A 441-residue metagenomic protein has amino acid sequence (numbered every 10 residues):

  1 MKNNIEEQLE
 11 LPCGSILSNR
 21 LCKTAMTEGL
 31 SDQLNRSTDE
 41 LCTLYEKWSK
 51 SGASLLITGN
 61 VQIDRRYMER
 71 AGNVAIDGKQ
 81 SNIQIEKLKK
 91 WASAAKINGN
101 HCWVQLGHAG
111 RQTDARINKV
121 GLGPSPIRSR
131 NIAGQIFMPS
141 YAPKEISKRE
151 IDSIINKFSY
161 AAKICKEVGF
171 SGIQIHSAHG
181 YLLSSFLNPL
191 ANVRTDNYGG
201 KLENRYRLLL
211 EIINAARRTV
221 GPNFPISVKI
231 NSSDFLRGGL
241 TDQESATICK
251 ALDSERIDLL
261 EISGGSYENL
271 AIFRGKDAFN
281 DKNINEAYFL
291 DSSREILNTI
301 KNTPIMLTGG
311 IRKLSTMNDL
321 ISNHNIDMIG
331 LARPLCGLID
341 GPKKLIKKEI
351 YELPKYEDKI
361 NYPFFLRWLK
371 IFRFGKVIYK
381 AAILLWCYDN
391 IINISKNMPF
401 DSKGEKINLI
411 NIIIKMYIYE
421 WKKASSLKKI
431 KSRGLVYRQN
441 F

Functional and structural regions predicted by a protein language model:
M1-F441: Flavin-dependent oxidoreductase catalytic cores
